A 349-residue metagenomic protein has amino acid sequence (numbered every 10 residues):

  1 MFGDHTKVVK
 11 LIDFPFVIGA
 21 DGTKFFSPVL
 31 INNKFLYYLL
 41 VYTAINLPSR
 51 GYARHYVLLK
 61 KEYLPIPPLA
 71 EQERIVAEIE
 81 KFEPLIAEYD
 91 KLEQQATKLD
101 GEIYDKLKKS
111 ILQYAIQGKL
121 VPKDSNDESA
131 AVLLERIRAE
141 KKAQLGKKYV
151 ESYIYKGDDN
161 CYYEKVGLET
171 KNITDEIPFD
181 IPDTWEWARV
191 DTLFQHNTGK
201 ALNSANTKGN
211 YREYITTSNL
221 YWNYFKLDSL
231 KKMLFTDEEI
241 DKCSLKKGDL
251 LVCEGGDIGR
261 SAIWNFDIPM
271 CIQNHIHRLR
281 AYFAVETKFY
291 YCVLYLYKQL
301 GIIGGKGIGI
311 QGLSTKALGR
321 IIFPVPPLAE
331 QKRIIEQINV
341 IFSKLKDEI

Functional and structural regions predicted by a protein language model:
M1, H5, N46, R50 (+7 more regions): Low-complexity, Lys/Gly-biased intrinsically disordered segments
V8-F25, V166, T170-E176, D191-S204 (+3 more regions): Sequence-specific dsDNA recognition surfaces
V17-K24, S49-P67, E254, M270-H277 (+1 more regions): A short glycine-rich beta-alpha junction/loop motif
L69, E73, L85, L92-Q94 (+7 more regions): Non-catalytic DNA-recognition/assembly elements of restriction-modification systems
Q95, D100, L107-T170: Extended, domain-scale alpha-helical bundle/helix-rich regions
I258-N265: Short, Lys/Arg- and Gly-enriched loop/turn segments at beta-strand edges
